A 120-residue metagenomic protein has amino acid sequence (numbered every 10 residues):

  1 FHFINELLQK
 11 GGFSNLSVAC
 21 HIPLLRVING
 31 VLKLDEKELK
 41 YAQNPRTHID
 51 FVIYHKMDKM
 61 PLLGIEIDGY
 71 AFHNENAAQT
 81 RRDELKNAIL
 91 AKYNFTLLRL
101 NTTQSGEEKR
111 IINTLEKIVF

Functional and structural regions predicted by a protein language model:
F1-G64, A71-F120: Nucleic-acid endo/exonuclease domains
